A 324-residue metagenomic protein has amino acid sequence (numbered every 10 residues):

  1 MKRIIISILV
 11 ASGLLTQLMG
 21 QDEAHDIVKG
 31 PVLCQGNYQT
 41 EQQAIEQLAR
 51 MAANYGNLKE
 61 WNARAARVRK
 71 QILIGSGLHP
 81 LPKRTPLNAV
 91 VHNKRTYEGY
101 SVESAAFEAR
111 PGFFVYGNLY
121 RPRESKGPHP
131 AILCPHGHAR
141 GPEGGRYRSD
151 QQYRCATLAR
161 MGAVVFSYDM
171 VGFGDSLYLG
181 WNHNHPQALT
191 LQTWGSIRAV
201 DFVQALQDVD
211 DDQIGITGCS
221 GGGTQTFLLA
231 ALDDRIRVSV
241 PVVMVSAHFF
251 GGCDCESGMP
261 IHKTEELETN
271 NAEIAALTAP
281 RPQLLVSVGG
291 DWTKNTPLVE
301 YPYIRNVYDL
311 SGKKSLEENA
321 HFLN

Functional and structural regions predicted by a protein language model:
I4-G13: Sec-dependent N-terminal signal peptides
L18-D22: Boundary at the C-terminal end of the N-terminal hydrophobic targeting segment
E41-Y120: Non-catalytic accessory segments flanking enzyme active sites
R123-A205, V245-C255, P260: Cap/lid segment of the alpha/beta-hydrolase catalytic domain
D208-S220: Alpha/beta-hydrolase fold nucleophile elbow
G218-L228: Glycine-rich nucleophile elbow surrounding the catalytic serine of serine-hydrolase chemistry
R237-A276, P280-R281, V288-Y301, V307-K313: Mobile cap/lid helix-loop segments that gate and shape the active-site cleft of serine hydrolases
L310-N324: C-terminal catalytic histidine-bearing segment of alpha/beta-hydrolase fold enzymes
